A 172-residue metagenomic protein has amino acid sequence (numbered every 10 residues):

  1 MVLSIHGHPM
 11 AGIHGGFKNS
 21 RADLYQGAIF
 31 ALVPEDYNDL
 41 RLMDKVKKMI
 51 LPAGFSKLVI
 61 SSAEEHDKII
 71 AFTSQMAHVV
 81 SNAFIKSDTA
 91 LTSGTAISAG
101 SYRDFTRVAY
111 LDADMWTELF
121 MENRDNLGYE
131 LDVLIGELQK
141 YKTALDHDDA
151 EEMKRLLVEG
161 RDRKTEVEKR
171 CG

Functional and structural regions predicted by a protein language model:
M1-L24: Rossmann-fold NAD(P)-binding glycine/threonine-rich loop
A11, E65, D112: Residue-level detector of flexible, active-site-proximal loop/helix-junction positions within diverse enzyme catalytic
I13-H14, N38-D39, L127: Alpha-helix N-cap/loop-to-helix initiation residues
L24-R107: Internal alpha-helical scaffold of NAD(P)-dependent oxidoreductase catalytic cores
V80, L138, K142-L145, K164-C171: A structural signal for well-ordered alpha-helices, especially hydrophobic packing surfaces of coiled-coils
F84-I85, L119, G172: Short coil/turn segments at secondary-structure boundaries
S93-G160: Interdomain hinge/lid region at the active-site interface of Rossmann-like NAD(P)-dependent oxidoreductases
